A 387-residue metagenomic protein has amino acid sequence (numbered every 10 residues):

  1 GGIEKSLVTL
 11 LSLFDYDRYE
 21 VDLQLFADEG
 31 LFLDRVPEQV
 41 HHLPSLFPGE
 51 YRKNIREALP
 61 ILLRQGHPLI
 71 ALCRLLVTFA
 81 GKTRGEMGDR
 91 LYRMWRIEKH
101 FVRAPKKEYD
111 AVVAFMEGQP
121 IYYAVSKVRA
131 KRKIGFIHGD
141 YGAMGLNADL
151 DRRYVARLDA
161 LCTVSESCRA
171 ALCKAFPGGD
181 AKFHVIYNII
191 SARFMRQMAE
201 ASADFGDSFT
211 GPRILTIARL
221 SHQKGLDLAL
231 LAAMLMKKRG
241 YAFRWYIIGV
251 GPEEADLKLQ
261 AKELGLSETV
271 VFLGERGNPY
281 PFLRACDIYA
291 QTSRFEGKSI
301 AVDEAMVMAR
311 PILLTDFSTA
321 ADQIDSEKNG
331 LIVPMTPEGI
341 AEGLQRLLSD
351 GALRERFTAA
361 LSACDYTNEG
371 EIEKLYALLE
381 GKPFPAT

Functional and structural regions predicted by a protein language model:
E4-T9, P212-L235, Y241, P252-K258: A conserved mid-protein helix/loop that constitutes part of the nucleotide-sugar donor-binding site
R132-H138, G142, A156-M198: Donor nucleotide-sugar binding/catalytic pocket of nucleotide-sugar-dependent glycosyltransferases
T269, F282, G339, R346 (+2 more regions): A short, well-ordered alpha-helix in the C-terminal region of glycosyltransferases
E275, R294: Aromatic "clamp/platform" in nucleotide-sugar-dependent glycosyltransferases that forms part of the donor/acceptor
Y289-A290: A short hydrophobic beta-strand element within the catalytic core of glycosyltransferases that build diverse glycans
E304, F317-E327, L331-I332: Short acidic/histidine- and often glycine-rich active-site loop of Leloir-type glycosyltransferases that engages
P311-L314: Short hydrophobic beta-strand element within catalytic cores of glycosyltransferases and related nucleotide-activated
S326-E327, L331-P337, R346-G351: Conserved acidic donor-binding segment of nucleotide-sugar-dependent glycosyltransferases
